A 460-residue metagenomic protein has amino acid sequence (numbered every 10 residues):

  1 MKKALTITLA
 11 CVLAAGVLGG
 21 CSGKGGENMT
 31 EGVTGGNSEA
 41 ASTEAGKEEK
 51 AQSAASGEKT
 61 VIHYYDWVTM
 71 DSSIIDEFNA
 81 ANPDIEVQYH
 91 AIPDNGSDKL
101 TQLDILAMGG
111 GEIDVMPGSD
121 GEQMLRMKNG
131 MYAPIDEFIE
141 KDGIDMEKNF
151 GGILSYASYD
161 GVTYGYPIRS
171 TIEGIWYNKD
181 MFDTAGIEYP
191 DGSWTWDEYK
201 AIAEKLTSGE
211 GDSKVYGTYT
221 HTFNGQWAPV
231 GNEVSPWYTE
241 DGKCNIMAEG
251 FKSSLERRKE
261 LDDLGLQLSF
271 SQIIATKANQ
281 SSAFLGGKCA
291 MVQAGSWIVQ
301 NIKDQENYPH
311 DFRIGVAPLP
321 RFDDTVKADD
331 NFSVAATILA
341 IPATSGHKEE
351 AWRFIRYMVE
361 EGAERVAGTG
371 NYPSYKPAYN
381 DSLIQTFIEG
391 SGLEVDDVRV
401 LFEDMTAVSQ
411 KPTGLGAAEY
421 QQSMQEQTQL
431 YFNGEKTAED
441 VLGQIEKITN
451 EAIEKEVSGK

Functional and structural regions predicted by a protein language model:
E31, S56-T69, I85-H90, D114-V115 (+3 more regions): Short, well-ordered beta-strand elements
E39, K47-E49, D183, Y189 (+4 more regions): Conserved C-terminal helix/tail region of periplasmic/extracytoplasmic solute-binding proteins
A45-A54, D120-I172, G315-A317: Hinge/lid segment of periplasmic solute-binding proteins
E77-N149, T184-G186, S282-A283, G287-M291 (+1 more regions): Extracytoplasmic "Venus flytrap"/periplasmic binding protein-like
D104-I105, I113-D114, D145-M181, K214-G217 (+2 more regions): A structural signal for short loop-to-beta-strand junctions that line the ligand-binding cleft of periplasmic/secreted
D160-I168, E173, E198-M247, C289: Extracytoplasmic/periplasmic solute-binding protein
A203, K243-I273, L319-F322: Glycine-centered hinge/linker elements that transmit conformational signals in sensory and ligand-binding systems
V299-H310, D323-S423: C-terminal lobe and pocket-closing loops of periplasmic/extracytoplasmic Venus-flytrap solute-binding proteins
